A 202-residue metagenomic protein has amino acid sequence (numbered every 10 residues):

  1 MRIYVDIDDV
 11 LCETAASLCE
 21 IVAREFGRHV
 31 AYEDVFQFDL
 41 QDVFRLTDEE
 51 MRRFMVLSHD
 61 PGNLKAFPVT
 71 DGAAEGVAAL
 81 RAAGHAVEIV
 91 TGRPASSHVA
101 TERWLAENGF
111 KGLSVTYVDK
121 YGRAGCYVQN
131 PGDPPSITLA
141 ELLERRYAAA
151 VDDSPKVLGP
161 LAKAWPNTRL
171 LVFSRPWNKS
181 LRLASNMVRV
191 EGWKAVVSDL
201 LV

Functional and structural regions predicted by a protein language model:
M1-R52, V56: Active-site neighborhood of HAD-like aspartate-dependent phosphohydrolases
S58-A66, G92: Surface-exposed cleft-lining segments at the edges of enzyme active sites
A73-W104, T116-V118: Substrate-recognition element of Asp-dependent hydrolases with the DxDx(T/V) motif
A86-E88, S114-T116, A149, R169-L171: A structural signal for isolated positions on well-ordered beta-strands in alpha/beta enzyme cores
A95-V151, P155-A164: Substrate-recognition "cap/lid" segment bordering the active-site pocket of phosphatases
R123-Q129, K179-N186, D199-L201: Short, charged, surface-exposed secondary-structure boundary motifs
I137-L143, A195-V202: Short amphipathic alpha-helix with an adjacent loop that forms part of the alpha/beta core around
A149-E191: Acidic, Mg2+-coordinating phosphoryl-transfer loop and its flanking beta/alpha structural elements, shared across
